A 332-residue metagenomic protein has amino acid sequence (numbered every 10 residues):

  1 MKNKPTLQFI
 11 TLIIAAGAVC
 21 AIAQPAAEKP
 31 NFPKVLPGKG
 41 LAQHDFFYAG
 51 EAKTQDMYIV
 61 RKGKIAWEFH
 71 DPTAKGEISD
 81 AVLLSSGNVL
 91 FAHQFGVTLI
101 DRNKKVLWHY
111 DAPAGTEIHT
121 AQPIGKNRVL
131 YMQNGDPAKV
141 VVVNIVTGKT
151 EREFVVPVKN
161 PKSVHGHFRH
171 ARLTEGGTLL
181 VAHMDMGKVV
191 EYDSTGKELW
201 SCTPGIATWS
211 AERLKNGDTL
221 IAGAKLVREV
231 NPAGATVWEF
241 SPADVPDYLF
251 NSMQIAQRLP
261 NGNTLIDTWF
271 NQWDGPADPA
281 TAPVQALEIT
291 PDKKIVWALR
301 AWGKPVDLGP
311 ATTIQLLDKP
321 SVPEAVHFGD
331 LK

Functional and structural regions predicted by a protein language model:
M1-T11: Bacterial N-terminal signal peptides that target proteins for export
F9-A21: Bacterial N-terminal signal peptides
Q24-K332: Histidine-/acidic-rich catalytic cores in large beta-rich domains
